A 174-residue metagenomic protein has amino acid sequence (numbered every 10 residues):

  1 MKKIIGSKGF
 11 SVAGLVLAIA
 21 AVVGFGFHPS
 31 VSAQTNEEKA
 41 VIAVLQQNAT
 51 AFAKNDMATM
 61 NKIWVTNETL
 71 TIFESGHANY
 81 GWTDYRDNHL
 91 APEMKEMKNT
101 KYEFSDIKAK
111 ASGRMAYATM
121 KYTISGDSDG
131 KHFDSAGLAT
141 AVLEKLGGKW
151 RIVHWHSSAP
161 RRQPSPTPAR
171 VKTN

Functional and structural regions predicted by a protein language model:
K2-V16: Bacterial N-terminal signal peptides that target proteins for export
L17-A18, G24-I63, D84, P164-N174: Short, low-complexity N-terminal intrinsically disordered segments enriched in polar/charged residues
T35, Q46-T50, T71-G76, D129: Second-shell loop/turn segments in exported
M57-A111, F133: A solvent-exposed, acidic/Ser-Thr-rich amphipathic alpha-helical stretch
L90, F104-A109, Y122-I124, L138-E144: Hydrophobic/aromatic beta-strand elements that line small-molecule binding cavities or substrate pockets in beta-rich
A109-A116, K131, L143-R151: A short, structured loop/turn motif at beta-sheet edges
R114-I124: A short hydrophobic beta-strand element
A136-Q163: Short beta-strand edge/turn micro-motifs at domain boundaries
